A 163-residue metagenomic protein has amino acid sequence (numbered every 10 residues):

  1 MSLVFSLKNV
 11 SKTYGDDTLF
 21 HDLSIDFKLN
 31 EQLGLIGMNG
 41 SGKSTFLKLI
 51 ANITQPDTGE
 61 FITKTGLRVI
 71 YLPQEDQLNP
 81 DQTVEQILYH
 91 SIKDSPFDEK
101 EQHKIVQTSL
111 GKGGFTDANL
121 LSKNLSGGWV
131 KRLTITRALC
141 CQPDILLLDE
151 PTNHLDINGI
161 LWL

Functional and structural regions predicted by a protein language model:
M1-L163: ABC ATP-binding cassette signature C-motif
